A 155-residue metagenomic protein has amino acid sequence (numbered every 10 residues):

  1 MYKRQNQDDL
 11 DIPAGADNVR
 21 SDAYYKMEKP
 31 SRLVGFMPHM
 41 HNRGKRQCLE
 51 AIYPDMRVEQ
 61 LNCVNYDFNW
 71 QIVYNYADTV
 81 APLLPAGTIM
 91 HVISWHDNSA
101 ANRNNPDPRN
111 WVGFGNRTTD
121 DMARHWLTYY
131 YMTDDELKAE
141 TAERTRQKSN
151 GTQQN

Functional and structural regions predicted by a protein language model:
M1-Q5: Conserved small/polar residues in nucleotide/adenosyl-binding loops
Q7-D11, K26: Conserved, well-structured core segments that form or line functional sites
A14-D17, G87: Solvent-exposed, conformationally flexible loop/turn segments
A16-M27, Y74-Y76: Short beta-strands within extracellular/lumenal beta-sheet-rich domains
D22-R32, V80-P85: Extracellular and analogous surface-interaction loops
G35-T118: Extended, compositionally biased non-globular segments
A101-E143: Glycine/proline-rich low-complexity spacer/linker segments in large multi-domain proteins
K138-N155: Activation corresponds to long, low-complexity, non-globular regions
